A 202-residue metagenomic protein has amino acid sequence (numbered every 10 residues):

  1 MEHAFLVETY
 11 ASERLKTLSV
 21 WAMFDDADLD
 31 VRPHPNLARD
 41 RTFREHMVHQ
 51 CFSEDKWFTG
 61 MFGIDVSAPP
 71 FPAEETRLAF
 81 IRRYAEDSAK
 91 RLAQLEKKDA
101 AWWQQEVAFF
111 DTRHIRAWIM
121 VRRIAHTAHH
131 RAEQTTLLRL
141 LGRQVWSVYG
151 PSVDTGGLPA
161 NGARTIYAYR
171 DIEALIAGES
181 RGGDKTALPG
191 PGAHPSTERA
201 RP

Functional and structural regions predicted by a protein language model:
M1-V7, R77-I81, V121-I124: Active-site rim elements
V7-L18, L29-P72, A108-L175, E179-P202: Short, contiguous alpha-helical
E13, V20, H49, S53 (+2 more regions): C-terminal ligand-sensing/allosteric alpha-helical core of TetR-family HTH transcriptional regulators
S19-V20, I64, A100-W103: N-proximal short alpha-helices
F24-D26: Membrane-proximal, proline-rich intrinsically disordered regions
G60, I64-D99: Helix-adjacent hinge/juxtasegments
L95-F110: Acidic catalytic patch
